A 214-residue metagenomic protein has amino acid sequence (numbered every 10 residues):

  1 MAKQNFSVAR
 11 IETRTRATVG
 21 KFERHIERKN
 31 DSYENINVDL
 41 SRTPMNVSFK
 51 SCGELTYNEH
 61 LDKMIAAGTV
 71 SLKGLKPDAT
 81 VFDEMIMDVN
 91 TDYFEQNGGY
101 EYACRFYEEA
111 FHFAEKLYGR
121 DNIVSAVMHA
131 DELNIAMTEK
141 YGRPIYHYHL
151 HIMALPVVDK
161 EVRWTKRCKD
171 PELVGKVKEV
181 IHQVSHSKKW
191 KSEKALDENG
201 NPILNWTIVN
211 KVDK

Functional and structural regions predicted by a protein language model:
M1-K214: N-terminal nicking endonuclease/strand-transfer module with a His-rich metal-binding environment and a catalytic Tyr
